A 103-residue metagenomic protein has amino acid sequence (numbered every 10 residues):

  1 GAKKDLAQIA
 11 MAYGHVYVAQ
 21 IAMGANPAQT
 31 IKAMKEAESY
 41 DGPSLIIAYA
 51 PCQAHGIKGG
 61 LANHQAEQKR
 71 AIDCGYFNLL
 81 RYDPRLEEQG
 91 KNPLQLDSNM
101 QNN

Functional and structural regions predicted by a protein language model:
G1-Y40: Conserved thiamine diphosphate
T30-N103: Glycine/aspartate-rich loop-and-adjacent alpha/beta segment that forms the canonical ThDP
